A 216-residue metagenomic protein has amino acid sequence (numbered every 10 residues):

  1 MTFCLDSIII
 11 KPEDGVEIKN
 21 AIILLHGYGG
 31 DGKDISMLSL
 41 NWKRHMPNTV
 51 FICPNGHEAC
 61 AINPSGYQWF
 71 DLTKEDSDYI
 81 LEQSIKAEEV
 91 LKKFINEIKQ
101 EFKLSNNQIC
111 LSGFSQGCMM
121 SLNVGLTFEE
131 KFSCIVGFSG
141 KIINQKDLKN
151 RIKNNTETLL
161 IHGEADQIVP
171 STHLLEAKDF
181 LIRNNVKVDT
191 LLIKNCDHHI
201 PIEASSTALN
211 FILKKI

Functional and structural regions predicted by a protein language model:
C4-L104: Serine-hydrolase catalytic machinery in alpha/beta-hydrolase-like enzymes
H26-Y28, S112-F114, G163: Conserved alpha/beta-hydrolase "nucleophile elbow" surrounding the catalytic nucleophile
S36-L40, P170-F180: Short alpha-helix in the alpha/beta-hydrolase fold that links the catalytic acid
K103-G113: Alpha/beta-hydrolase fold nucleophile elbow
G113-G117, S121: Gly/Ala-rich beta-loop-alpha elbow adjacent to hydrolase catalytic centers
E130-I142: A conserved short beta-strand
L159, L175-I216: C-terminal catalytic histidine-bearing segment of alpha/beta-hydrolase fold enzymes
L159-H162, D166: Short beta-strand/loop motif that positions the catalytic acidic residue of the alpha/beta-hydrolase fold
